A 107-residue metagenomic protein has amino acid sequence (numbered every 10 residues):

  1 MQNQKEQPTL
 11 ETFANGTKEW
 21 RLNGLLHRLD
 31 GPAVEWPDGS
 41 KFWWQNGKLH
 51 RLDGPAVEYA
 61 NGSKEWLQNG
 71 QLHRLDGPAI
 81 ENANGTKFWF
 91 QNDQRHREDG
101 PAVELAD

Functional and structural regions predicted by a protein language model:
M1-D107: Glycine/tyrosine- and acidic-biased, solvent-exposed loop/turn segments at the edges of beta-strands
